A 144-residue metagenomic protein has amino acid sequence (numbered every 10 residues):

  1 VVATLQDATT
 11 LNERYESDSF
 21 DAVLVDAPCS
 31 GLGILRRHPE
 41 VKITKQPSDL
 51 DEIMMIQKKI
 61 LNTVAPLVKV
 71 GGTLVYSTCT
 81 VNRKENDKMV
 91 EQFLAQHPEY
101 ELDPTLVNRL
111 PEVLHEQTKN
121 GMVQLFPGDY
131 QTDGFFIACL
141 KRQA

Functional and structural regions predicted by a protein language model:
V1-A144: S-adenosylmethionine
